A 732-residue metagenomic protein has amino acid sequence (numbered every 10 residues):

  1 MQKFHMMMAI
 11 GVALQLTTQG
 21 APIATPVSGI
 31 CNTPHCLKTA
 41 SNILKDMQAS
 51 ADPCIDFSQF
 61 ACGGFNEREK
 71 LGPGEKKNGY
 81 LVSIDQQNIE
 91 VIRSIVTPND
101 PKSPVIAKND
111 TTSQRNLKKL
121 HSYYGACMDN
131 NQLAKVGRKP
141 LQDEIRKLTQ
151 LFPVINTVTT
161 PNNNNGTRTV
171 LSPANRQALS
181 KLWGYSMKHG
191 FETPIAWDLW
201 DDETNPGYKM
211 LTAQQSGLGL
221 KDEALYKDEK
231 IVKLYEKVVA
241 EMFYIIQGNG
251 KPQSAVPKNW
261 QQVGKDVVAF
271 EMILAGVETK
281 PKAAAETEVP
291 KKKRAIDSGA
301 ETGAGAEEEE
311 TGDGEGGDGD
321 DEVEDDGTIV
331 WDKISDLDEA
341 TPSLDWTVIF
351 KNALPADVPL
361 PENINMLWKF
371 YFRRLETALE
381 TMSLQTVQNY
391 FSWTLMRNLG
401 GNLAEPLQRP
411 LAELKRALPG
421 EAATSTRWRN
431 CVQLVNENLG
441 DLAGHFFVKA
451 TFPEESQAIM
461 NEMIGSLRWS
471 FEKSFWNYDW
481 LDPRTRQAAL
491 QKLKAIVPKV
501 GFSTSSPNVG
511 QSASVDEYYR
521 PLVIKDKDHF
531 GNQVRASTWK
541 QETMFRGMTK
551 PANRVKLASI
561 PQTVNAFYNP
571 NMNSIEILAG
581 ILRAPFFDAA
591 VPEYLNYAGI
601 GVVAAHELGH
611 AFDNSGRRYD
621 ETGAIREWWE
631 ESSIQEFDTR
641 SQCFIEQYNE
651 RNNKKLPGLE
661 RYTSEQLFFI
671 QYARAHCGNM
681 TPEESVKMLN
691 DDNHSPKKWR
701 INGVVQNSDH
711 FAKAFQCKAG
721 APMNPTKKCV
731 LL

Functional and structural regions predicted by a protein language model:
K3-G20: Cleavable N-terminal signal peptides of Sec/SRP-targeted secreted and luminal proteins
G20-Q87: Signal-peptide-cleavage-adjacent N-terminal segments of secreted and extracellular proteins
V27, T33-P34, V267, A295-G303 (+7 more regions): Intrinsically disordered, low-complexity linker/terminal regions across diverse proteins
I43, R68-G72, I95, D222-A224 (+4 more regions): Short, solvent-exposed loop/turn and secondary-structure capping segments
D46-R68, L225-Y244, L481, K655: Hydrophobic/aromatic-rich, well-ordered segments within soluble, folded domains that form packed cores
D56-F60, L211-T212, S574-L578, A611: Structural recognition of the beta-strand scaffold that forms the well-ordered cores of secreted hydrolase catalytic
G74-T97, Q253-L274, N596-V603, E660-A673: Short secondary-structure subsegments characteristic of cysteine-rich extracellular domains
V91-S466, S503, V523, H529: Noncatalytic, helix-rich "gating/capping" subdomain that lines the substrate-entry/channel surface of large enzyme
